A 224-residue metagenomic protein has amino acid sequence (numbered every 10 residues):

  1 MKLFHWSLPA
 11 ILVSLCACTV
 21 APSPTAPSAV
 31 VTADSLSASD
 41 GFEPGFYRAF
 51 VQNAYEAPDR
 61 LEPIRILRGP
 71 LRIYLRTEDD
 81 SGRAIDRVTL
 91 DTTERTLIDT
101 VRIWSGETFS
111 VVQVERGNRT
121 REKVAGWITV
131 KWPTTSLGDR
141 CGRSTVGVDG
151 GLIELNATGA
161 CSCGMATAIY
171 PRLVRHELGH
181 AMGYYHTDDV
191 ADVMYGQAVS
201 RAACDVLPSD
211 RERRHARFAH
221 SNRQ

Functional and structural regions predicted by a protein language model:
M1-C16: Sec-dependent bacterial lipoprotein signal peptides
C18-S35, R143-T145, D149-I169, Y185-Q224: Metalloprotease/metallohydrolase-associated module, dominated by Zn2+-dependent proteases
T19-R87, V101, N222-Q224: Disordered inhibitory propeptide/activation segment of secreted metzincin zinc metalloprotease zymogens, centered on
Y47-Q52, I98, A125, T129 (+3 more regions): Generic detector of well-ordered alpha-helical segments enriched in charged/polar residues, highlighting helical
L67-L71, G126, D149-G151, V190: Envelope-exposed proteins and targeting segments
R83-E94, V206, D210-R213: Generic detection of long, well-ordered alpha-helical segments
R87-Y185, V199: Metzincin-family zinc-dependent endopeptidase catalytic domain
